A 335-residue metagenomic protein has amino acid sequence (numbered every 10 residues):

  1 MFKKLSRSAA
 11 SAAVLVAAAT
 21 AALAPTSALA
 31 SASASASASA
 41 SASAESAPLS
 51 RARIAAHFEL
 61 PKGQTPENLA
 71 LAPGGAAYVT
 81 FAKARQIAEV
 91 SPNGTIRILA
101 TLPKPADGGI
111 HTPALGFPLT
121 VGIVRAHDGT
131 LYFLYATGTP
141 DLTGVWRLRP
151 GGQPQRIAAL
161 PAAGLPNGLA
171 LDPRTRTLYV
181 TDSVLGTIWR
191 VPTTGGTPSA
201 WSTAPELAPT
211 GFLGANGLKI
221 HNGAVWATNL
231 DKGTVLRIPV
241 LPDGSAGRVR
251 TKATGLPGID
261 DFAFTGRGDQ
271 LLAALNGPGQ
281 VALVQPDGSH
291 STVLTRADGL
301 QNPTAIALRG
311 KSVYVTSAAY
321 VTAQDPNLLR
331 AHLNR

Functional and structural regions predicted by a protein language model:
M1-S35: Secretory targeting and sorting signals
T20-A22, S39-A52: Blade/loop signatures of beta-propeller domains
A52-F58, I96-K104, Q155-A159, P198-P205 (+2 more regions): Beta-propeller fold detector
L60-A76, A82, P105-L131, Y135 (+6 more regions): Beta-rich, blade/repeat-based domains predominating in secreted/periplasmic proteins but also intracellular
A82, A136-G138, S183-V184, T193 (+3 more regions): Short loop/turn segments immediately following the C-termini of beta-strands
Q86-A88, T143-W146, T187-R190, T234-L236 (+2 more regions): A short loop-to-beta-strand structural motif that recurs across blades of beta-propeller domains
V90-T95, L148-Q153, P192-G196, P239-G244 (+2 more regions): Short loop/turn segments that connect beta-strands within beta-propeller blades
G144-G196: Hydrophobic alpha-helical segments and helix pairs
